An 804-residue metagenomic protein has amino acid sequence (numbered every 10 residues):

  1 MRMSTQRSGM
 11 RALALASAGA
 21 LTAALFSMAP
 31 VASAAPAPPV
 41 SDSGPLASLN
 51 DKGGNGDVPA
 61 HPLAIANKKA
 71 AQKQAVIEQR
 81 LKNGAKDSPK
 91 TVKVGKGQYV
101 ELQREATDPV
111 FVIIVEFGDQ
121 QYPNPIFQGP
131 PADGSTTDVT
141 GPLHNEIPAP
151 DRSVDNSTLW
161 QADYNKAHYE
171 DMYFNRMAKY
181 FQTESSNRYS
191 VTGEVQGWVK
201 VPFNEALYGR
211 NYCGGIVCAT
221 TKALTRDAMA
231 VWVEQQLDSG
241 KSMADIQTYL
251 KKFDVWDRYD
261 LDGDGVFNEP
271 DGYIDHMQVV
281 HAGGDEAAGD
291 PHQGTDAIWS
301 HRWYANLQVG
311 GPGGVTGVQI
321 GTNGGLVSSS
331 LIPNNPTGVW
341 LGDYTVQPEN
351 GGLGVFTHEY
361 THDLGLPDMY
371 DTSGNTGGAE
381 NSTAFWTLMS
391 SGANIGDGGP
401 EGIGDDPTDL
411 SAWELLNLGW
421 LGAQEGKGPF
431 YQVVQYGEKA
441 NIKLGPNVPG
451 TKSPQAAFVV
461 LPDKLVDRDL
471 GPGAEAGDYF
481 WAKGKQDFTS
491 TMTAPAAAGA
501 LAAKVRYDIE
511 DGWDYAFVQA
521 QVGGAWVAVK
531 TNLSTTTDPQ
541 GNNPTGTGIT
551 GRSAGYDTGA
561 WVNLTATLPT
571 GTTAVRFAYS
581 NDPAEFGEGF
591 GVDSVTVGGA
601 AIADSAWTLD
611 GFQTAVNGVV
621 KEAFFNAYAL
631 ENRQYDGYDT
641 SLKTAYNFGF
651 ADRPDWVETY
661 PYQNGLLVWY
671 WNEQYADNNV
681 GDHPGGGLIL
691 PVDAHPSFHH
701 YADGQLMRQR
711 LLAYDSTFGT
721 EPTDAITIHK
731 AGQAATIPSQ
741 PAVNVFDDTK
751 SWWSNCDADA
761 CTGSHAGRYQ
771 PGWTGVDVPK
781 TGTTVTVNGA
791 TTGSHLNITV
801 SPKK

Functional and structural regions predicted by a protein language model:
R2-A34: Secretory targeting and sorting signals
A37-G53, P123-Q128, D138-L159, D163 (+13 more regions): Non-catalytic C-terminal accessory/binding modules of secreted extracellular proteins
A37-N381: Active-site-proximal segment of zinc-dependent metalloprotease catalytic domains
T107-F111, G272-M277, A384-F385, A503 (+2 more regions): Loop/turn elements at helix/coil->beta-strand transitions in domains of secreted/extracellular proteins
A496-D508, T573-N581: Extracellular beta-strand-rich recognition modules
W513-Y515, N581-G598: Extracellular carbohydrate recognition
T558-G587: Terminal, low-complexity interaction segments
G591-V620: Extracellular polysaccharide-targeting segments
